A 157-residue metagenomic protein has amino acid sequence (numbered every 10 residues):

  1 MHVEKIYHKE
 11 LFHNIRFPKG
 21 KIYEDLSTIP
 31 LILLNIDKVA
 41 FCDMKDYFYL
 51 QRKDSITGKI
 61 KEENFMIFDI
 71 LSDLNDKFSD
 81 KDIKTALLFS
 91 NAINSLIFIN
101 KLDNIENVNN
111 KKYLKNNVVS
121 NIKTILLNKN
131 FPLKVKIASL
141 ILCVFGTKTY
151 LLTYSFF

Functional and structural regions predicted by a protein language model:
M1-K61: Conserved nucleotide-sugar donor-binding catalytic segment
L26, L71, S95-L96: Hydrophobic alpha-helical core bundles mediating ligand binding, dimerization, or RNAP-core interactions
K45-R52, G58-D82, K101, I105-K123: Catalytic core of nucleotide-sugar-dependent glycosyltransferases
S79-F89, K129-I137: Structural motif
L87-K101: Amphipathic alpha-helical repeat scaffolds of TPR domains
N104-F157: Membrane-interface aromatic/basic loop that binds lipid-linked glycans or pyrophosphate carriers, typified by
